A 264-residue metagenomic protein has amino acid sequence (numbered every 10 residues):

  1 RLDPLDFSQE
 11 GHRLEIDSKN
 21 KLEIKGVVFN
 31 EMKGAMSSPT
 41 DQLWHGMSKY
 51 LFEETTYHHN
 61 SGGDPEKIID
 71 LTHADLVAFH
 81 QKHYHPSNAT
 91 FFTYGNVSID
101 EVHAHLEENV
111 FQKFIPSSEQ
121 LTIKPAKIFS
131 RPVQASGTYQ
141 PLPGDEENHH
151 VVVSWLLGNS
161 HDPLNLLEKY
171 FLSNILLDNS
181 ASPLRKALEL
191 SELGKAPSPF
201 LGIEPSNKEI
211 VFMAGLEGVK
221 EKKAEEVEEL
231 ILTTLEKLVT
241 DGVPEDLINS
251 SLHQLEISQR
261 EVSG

Functional and structural regions predicted by a protein language model:
R1-R131, Y139-G264: Charge-rich, well-structured scaffold segments of protease-associated domains
S136: Nucleic-acid processing machinery
